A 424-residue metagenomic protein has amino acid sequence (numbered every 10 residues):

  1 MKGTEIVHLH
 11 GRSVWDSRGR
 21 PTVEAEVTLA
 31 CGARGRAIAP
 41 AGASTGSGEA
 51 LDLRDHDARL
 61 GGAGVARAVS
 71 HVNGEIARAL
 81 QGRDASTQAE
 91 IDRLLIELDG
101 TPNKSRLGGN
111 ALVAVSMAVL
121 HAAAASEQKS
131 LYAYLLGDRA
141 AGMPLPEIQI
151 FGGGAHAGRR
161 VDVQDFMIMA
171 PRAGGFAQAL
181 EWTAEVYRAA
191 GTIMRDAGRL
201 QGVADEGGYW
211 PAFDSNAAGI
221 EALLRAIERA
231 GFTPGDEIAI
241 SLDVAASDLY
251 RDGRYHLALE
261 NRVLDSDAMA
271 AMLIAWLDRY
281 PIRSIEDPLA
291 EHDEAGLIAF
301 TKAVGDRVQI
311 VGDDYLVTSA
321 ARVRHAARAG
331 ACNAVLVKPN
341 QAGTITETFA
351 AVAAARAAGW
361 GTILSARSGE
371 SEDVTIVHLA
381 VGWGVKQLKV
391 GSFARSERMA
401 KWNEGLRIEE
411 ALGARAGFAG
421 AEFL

Functional and structural regions predicted by a protein language model:
M1-V23: Short, Gly/Pro- and small/polar-rich lid/capping loops
S13, V23-C31, A37-A41, I148-A170 (+4 more regions): Short beta-strand elements
V14-R18, G100-M117, P146-G158, V203-A204: Glycine/serine-rich anion-binding loops at beta->alpha junctions that coordinate negatively charged ligand groups
P40-K129, L180: Metal- or metallocofactor-binding catalytic centers and their adjacent structured scaffolds across diverse enzyme
A141-A204: Mobile "lid/hinge" segments at catalytic clefts and subdomain interfaces of large enzymes
D165-F176, L200-N216, D248-L259: Active-site-proximal beta-alpha loop/turn segments in soluble metabolic enzymes
A217-L424: Catalytic core of soluble alpha/beta enzymes
